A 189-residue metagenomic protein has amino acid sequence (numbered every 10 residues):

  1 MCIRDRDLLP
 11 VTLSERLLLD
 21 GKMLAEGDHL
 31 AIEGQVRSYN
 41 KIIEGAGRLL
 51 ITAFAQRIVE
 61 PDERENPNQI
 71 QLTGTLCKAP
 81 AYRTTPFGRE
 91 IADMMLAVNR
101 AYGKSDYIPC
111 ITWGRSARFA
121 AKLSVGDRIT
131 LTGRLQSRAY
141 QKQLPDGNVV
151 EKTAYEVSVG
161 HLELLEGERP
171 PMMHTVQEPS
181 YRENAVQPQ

Functional and structural regions predicted by a protein language model:
M1-I3: Short, small-residue-biased leader/transition segments that mark boundaries at the very start of proteins
R6-M23, Y102-K122: A beta-strand/beta-hairpin structural motif
D7-L9, D28-L30, G47-L49, N68-L72 (+4 more regions): A generic structural signal for short beta-strands and their flanking turns/coil linkers
S14, N99, W113, T132-R134 (+1 more regions): Structured beta-strand/turn binding interfaces of compact recognition modules in eukaryotic regulators
D20-G21, Q35-P61, P80-G88, A121 (+1 more regions): OB-fold single-stranded nucleic acid-binding module
G27-S38, Q71-C77, V125-S137: OB-fold and OB-like beta-barrel modules that bind single-stranded nucleic acids
H29, E44, R128, Y181-Q189: Classical N-terminal secretory signal peptides
Q56-Y107, E156-Q189: Extended, charge-rich, solvent-exposed interface segments
